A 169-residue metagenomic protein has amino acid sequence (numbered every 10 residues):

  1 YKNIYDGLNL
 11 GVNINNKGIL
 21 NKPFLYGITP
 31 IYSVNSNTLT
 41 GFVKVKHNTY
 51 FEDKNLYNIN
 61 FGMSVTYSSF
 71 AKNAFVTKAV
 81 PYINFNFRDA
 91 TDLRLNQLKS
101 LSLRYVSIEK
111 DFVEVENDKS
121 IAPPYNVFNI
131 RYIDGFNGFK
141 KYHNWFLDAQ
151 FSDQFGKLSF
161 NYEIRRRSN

Functional and structural regions predicted by a protein language model:
Y1-Y57, N84, D89-Q97, R104 (+1 more regions): Outer-membrane beta-barrel initiation region
G7, V76, D153-K157: Active-site-proximal structural scaffolding
I31-N35, Y50-E52, T66-K72, A90 (+3 more regions): Sequence/structural signature of outer-membrane beta-barrel proteins
N37-G41, A74, K157-N161: A short acidic (Asp/Glu
N58-A71, N84, N129-I133, K140-N169: C-terminal outer-membrane beta-barrel translocator/porin domains of Gram-negative envelope proteins and their
N60, V80, S100: A residue-level signal for beta-strand positions that form part of recognition/binding surfaces within mature
K78-N84: Gram-negative (and chloroplast) outer-membrane scaffold detector with strong preference for beta-barrel transmembrane
